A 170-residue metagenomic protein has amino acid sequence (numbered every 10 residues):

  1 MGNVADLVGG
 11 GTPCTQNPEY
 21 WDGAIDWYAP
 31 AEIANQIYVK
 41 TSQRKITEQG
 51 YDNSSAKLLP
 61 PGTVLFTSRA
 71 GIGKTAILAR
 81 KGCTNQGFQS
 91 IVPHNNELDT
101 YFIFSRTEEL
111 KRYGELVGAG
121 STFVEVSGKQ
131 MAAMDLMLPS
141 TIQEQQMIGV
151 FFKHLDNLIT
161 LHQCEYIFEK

Functional and structural regions predicted by a protein language model:
M1-G11: Non-catalytic DNA-recognition/assembly elements of restriction-modification systems
G11, G23, A29-A31, T41-E108: A short beta-sheet element
P13, R106-L136: Specificity-determining recognition surfaces
P30, G128-M131, Q163: ATP/adenylate-binding site constellation spanning eukaryotic-like Ser/Thr protein kinases, ABC-transporter
N35: Catalytic core of tubulin tyrosine ligase-like
S68, G82-Q89, T122-Q143: A short glycine-rich beta-alpha junction/loop motif
L138-K170: Amphipathic alpha-helical coiled-coil/heptad-repeat segments
